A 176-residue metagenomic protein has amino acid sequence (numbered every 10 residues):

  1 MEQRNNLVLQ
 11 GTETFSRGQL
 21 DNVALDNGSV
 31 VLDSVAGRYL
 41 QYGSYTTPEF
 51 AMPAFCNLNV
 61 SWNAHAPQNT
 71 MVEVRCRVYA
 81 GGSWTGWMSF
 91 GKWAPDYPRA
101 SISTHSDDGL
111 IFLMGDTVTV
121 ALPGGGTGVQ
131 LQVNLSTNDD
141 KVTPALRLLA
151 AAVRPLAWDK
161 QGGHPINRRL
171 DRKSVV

Functional and structural regions predicted by a protein language model:
M1-D171: Beta-strand-rich ligand- or partner-binding modules with a strong bias toward extracellular/periplasmic carbohydrate
V175: Conserved small/polar residues in nucleotide/adenosyl-binding loops
